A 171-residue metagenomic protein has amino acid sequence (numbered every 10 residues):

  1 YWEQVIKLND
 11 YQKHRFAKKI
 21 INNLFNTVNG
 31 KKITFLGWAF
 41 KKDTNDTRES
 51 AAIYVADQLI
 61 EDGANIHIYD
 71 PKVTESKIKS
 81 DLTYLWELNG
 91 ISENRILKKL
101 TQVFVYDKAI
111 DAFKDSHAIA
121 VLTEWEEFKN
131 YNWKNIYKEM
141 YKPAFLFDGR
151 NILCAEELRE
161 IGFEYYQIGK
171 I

Functional and structural regions predicted by a protein language model:
Y1-I171: Structural/interface elements that position substrates and couple domains in central-metabolism enzymes
